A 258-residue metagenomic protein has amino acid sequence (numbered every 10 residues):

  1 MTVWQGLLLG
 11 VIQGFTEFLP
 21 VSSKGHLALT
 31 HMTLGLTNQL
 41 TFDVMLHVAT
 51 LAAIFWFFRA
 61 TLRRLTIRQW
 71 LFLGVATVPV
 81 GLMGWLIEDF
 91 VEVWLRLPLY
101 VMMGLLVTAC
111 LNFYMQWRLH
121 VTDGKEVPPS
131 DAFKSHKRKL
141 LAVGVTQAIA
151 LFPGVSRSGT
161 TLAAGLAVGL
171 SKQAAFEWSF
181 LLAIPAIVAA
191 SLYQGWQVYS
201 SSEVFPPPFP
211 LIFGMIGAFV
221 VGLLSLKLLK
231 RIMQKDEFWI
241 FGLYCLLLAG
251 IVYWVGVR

Functional and structural regions predicted by a protein language model:
M1-R258: Multi-pass membrane proteins that catalyze or facilitate reactions on polyprenyl-/lipid-phosphate substrates and their
